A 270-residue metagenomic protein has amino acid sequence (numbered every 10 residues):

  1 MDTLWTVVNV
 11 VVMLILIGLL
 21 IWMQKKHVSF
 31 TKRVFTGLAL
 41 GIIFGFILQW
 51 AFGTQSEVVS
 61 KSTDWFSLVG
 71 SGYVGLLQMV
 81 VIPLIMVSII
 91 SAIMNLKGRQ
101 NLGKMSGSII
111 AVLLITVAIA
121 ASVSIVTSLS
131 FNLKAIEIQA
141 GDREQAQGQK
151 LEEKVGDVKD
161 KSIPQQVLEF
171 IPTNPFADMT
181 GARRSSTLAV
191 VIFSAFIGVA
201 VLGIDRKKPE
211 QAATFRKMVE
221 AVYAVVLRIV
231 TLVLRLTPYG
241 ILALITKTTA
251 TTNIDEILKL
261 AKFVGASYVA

Functional and structural regions predicted by a protein language model:
M1, G18-V28, A51-T54: Short, hydrophobic transmembrane alpha-helix segments
D2-V7, I21-K25, F35, V74-V81 (+4 more regions): Signature of multi-pass transmembrane helix bundles
N9-I21, I42-F44: Hydrophobic core of alpha-helical transmembrane segments in multi-pass integral membrane proteins
V28-F46, L68, V74: Loop-to-helix transition at the N-terminal end of transmembrane alpha-helices
G37-Q55, T116-S122: A generic, lipid-embedded transmembrane alpha helix
V58-L77, A177: Hydrophobic alpha-helical membrane-interaction elements
V58-W65, G103, I254-K262: Membrane-water interface of transmembrane alpha-helices in multipass transporters/channels
R143-K150: Acidic, negatively charged sequence tracts
